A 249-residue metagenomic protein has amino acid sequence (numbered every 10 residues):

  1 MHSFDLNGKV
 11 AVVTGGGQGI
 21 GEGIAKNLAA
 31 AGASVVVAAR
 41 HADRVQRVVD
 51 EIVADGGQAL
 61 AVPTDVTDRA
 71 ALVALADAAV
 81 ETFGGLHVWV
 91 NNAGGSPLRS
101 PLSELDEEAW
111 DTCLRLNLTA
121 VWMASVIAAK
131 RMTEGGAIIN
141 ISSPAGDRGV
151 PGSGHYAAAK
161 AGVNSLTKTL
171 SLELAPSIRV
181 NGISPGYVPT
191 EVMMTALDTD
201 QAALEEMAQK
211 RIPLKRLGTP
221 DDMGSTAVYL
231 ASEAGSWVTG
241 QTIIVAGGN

Functional and structural regions predicted by a protein language model:
V10, G17-G19: Conserved glycine-rich cofactor-binding loop
A42-D43, P63-L75, E107, D222: The beta1-alpha1 cofactor-binding region of Rossmann-like NAD(H)/NADP(H)-dependent oxidoreductases
S100-L102, D106-L114, L204, A208: Substrate-binding pocket helix/loop in short-chain dehydrogenase/reductase
S125, A159, T167: Active-site helix of classical SDR
K130, S171-P176, S236: Alpha-helical segment proximal to the catalytic Tyr-Lys
R131, R216-V245: C-terminal substrate-recognition "lid" of short-chain dehydrogenase/reductases
S143: Residue(s) in the substrate-gating loop at a strand-loop-helix junction that position the organic substrate next
